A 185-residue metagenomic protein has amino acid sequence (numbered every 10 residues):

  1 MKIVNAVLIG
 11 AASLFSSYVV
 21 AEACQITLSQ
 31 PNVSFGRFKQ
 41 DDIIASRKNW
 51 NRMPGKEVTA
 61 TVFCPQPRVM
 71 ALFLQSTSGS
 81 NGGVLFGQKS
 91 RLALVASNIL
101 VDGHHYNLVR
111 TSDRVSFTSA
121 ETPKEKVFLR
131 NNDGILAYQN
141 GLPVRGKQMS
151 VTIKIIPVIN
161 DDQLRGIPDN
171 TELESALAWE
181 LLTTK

Functional and structural regions predicted by a protein language model:
K2-I9: Sec-dependent signal peptide recognition, specifically the positively charged N-region followed immediately by
A11-L14: Repetitive helical segments and hydrophobic/amphipathic motifs
S16-Y18: N-terminal signal peptide c-region/cleavage motif recognized by signal peptidases
A21-K185: Mature extracellular/passenger domains of Gram-negative fimbrial/pilin and adhesin proteins
